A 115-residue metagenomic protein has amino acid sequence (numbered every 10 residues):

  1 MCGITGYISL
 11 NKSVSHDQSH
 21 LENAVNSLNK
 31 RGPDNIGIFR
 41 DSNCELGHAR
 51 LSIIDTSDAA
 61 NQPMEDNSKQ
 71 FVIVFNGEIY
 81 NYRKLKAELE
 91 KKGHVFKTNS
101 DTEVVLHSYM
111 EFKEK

Functional and structural regions predicted by a protein language model:
M1-K115: N-terminus-centric sequence/structural signature that marks the extreme N-terminus and adjacent "lid/interface" module
